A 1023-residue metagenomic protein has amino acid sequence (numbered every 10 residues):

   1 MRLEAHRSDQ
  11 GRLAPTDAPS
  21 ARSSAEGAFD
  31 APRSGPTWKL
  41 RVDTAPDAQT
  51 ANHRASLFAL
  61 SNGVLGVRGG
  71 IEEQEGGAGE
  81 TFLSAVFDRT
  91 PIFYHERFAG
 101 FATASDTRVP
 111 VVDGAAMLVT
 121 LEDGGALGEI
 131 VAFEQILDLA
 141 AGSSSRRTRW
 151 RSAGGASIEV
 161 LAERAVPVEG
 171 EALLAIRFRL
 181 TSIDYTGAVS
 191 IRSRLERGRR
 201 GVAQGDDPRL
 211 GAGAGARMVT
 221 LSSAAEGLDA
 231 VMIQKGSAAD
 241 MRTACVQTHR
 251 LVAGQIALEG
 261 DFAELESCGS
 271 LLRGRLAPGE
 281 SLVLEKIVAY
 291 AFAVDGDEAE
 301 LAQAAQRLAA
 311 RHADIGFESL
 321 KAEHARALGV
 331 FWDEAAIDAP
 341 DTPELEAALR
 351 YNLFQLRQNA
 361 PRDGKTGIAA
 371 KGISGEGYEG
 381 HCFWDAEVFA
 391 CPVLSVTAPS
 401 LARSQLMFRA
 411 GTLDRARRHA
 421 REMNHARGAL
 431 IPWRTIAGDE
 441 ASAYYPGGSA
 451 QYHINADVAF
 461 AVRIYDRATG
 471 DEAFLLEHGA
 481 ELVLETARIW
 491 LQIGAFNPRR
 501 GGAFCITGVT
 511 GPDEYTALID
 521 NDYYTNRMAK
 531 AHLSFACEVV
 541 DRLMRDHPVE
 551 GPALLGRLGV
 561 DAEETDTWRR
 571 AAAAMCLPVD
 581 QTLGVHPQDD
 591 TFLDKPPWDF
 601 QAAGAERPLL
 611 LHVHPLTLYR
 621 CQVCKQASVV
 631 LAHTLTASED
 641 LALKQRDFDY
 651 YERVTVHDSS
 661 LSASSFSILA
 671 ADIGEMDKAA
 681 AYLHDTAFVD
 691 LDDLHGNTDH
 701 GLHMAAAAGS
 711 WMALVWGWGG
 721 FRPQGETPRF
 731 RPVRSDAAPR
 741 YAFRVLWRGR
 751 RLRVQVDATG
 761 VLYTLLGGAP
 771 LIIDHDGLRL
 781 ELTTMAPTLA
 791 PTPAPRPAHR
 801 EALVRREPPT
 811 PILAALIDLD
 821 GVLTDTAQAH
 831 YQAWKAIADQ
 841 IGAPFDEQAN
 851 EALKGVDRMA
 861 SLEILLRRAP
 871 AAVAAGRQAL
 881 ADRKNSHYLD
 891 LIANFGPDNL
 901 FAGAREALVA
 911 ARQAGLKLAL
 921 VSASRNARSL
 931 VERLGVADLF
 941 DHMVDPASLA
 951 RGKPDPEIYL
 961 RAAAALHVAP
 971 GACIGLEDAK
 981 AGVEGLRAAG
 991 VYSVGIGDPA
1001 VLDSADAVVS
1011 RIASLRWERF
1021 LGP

Functional and structural regions predicted by a protein language model:
L3-Y378, V613-H614, P797-A802: Acidic/polar, glycine-enriched structural segments that form the non-catalytic walls/loops of the carbohydrate-binding
N52-L83, F389, A437-G438, Y515-L543 (+4 more regions): C-terminal capping/lid segments that line or modulate ligand- or cofactor-binding pockets
T103-A153, E159, L641-Q645, E652 (+1 more regions): Non-catalytic C-terminal accessory modules of carbohydrate-active enzymes
A360-S374, S400-F460, D466, A473-E477 (+4 more regions): Helix-terminus loop motifs that line ligand-binding clefts
C382-A410, E477, S534, E538-D541 (+3 more regions): Active-site core of glycosidic bond-cleaving carbohydrate-active enzymes
R805-L813, V909, R925-P1023: Asp-based, Mg2+/Mn2+-dependent phosphohydrolase catalytic module
P808-E851: Active-site neighborhood of HAD-like aspartate-dependent phosphohydrolases
D890-L920: Short, acidic loop-to-helix structural element flanking the phosphoryl-transfer center in phosphate-processing enzymes
